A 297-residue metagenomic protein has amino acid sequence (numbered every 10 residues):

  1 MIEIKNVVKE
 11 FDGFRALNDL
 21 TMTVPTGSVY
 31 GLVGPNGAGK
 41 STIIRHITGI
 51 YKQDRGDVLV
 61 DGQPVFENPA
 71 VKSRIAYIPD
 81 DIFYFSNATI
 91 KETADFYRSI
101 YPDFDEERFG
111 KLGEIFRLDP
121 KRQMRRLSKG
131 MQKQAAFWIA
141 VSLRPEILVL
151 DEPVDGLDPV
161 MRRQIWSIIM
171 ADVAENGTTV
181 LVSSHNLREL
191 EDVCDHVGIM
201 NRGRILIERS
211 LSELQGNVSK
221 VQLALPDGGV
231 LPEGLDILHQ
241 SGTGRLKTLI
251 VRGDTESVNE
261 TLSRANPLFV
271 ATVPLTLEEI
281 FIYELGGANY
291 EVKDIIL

Functional and structural regions predicted by a protein language model:
I2-I4, K9-N201, I207: ABC transporter nucleotide-binding domains
P69, E107-G110, R163, S212 (+3 more regions): Generic alpha-helical secondary structure signal
T89, S210, V273-T276: Short loop/turn segments at beta->alpha junctions
S99, K111-E114, S167, A171 (+5 more regions): Charged/polar, solvent-exposed surface patches and flexible loops
I165-D254: ABC transporter nucleotide-binding domain
S219-K293, L297: Short, charged/small-residue-rich alpha-helical element at the C-terminal edge of ABC transporter nucleotide-binding
